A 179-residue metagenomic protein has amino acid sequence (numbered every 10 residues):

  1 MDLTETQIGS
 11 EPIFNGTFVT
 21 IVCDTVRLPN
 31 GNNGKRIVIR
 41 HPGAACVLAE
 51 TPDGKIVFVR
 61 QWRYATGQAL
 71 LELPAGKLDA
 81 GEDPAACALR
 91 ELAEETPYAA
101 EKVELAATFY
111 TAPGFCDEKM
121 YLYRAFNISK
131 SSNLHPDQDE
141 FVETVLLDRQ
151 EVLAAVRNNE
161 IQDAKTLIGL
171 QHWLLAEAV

Functional and structural regions predicted by a protein language model:
M1-E11: A short, amphipathic edge element
G9-C46, P52: Acidic, metal-coordinating catalytic segment for phosphate/diphosphate chemistry, firing primarily on the Nudix
I21-C23, K35, V59, L73 (+1 more regions): Hydrophobic residues on conserved beta-strands that form the core of alpha/beta folds
G34, G43-C46, T51, K77-A164: Unchanged
A44-E72: A glycine-rich, hydrophobic loop/mini-helix early in the fold
L175-V179: Generic C-terminal helix-cap and adjacent flexible tail
